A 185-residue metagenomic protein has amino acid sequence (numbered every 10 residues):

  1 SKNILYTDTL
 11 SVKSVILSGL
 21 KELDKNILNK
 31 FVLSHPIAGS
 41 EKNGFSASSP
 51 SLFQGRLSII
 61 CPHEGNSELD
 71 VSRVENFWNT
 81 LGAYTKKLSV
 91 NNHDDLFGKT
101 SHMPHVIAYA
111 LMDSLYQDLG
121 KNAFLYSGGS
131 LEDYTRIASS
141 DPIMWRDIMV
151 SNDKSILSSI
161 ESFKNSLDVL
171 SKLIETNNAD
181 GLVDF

Functional and structural regions predicted by a protein language model:
S1-S46: Rossmann-like NAD(P)(H) cofactor-binding subdomain of soluble oxidoreductases
K2, N26-L28, E64-L69, D118-N122 (+1 more regions): Short, glycine- and charge-enriched coil/turn segments that flank and shape catalytic ligand pockets
K13, E41, N66-S67, I156: Alpha-helix N-cap/loop-to-helix initiation residues
L17, N43, E68-S72, I160: Conserved strand-to-helix beginnings and helix N-cap segments that scaffold or border functional pockets
A47-L52, R146-D147: Short, flexible, solvent-exposed loop/turn segments with mixed acidic/basic and small polar residues
P50-I137: Internal alpha-helical scaffold of NAD(P)-dependent oxidoreductase catalytic cores
K121-F185: Interdomain hinge/lid region at the active-site interface of Rossmann-like NAD(P)-dependent oxidoreductases
